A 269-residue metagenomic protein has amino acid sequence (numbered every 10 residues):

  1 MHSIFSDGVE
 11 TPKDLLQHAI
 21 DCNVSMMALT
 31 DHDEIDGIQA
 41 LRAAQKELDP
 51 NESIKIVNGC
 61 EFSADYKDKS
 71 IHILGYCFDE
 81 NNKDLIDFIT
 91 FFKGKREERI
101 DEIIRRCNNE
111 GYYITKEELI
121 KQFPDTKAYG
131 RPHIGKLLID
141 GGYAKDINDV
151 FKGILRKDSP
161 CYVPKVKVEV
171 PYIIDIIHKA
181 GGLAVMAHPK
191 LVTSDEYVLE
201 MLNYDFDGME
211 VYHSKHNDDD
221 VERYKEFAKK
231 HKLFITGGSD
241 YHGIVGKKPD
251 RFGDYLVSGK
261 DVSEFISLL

Functional and structural regions predicted by a protein language model:
M1-K69, G153-P160, E169-A187, L191-G246 (+2 more regions): An N-terminally biased module of ancient metal coordination in phosphate/nucleic-acid-related enzymes
P12-D14, L74-C77, R106-N108, A144-D146 (+2 more regions): Short hydrophobic/aromatic-rich motifs at helix boundaries and adjacent loops
D14, S25, H32-E102, R106-F123 (+1 more regions): Mid-domain alpha/beta scaffold segments of enzyme catalytic cores
D65-F92, E97, K136, D140-S159 (+1 more regions): Active-site gating loops and adjacent loop-to-helix segments of metal-dependent hydrolytic enzymes
E110, G141, Y212: Change "in soluble alpha/beta enzymes" to "in soluble alpha/beta proteins
P124-G182: Conserved acidic, metal-coordinating active-site core of Asp-based, Mg2+-dependent phosphoryl-transfer enzymes
